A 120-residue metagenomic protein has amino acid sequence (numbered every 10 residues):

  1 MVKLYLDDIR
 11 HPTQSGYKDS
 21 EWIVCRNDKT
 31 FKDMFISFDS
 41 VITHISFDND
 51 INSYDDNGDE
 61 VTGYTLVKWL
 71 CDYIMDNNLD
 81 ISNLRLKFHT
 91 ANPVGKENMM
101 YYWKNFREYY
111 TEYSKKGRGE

Functional and structural regions predicted by a protein language model:
M1-E120: Catalytic phosphate/metal-binding cores of nucleic-acid and nucleotide-processing enzymes, i.e., regions that mediate
